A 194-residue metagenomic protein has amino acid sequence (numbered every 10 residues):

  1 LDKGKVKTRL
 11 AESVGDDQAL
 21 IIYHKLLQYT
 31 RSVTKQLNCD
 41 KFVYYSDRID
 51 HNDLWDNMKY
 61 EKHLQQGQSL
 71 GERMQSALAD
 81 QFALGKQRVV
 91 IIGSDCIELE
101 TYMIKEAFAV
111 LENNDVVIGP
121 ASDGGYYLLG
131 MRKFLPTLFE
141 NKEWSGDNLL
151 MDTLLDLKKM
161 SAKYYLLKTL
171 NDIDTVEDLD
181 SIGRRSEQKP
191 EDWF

Functional and structural regions predicted by a protein language model:
L1-L20: Glycine-rich N-terminal loop/short-helix segment of MobA-like nucleotidyltransferase
I21-C39: A short, N-terminal amphipathic alpha-helix
C39-E61: Acidic donor-binding segment of Leloir-type glycosyltransferases
D56-V89, L149, E177: Short phosphate-binding loop-to-helix
I92-S94: Active-site acidic Asp-centered loop
E98-G124: Conserved donor-nucleotide/metal-binding helix-loop-beta segment in metal-dependent transferases, i.e., the alpha-helix
L135-D156: Short, glycine-/small-residue-rich phosphate/pyrophosphate-handling segment
M151-F194: Conserved alpha/beta core of the MobA/IspD/sugar-nucleotide pyrophosphorylase nucleotidyltransferase superfamily
